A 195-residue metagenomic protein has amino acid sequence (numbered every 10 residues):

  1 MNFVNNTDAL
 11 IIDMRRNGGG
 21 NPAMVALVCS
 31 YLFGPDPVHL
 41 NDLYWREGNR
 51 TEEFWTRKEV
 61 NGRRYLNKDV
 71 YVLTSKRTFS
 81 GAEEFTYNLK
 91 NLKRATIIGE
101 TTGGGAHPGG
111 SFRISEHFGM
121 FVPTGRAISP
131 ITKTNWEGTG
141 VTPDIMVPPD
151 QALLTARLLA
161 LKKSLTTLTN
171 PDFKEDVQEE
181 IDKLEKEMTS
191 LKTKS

Functional and structural regions predicted by a protein language model:
M1-D8, R16, A23-L27, N49-T51 (+1 more regions): Intrinsically disordered, Ser/Thr/Pro/Gly-rich linkers and terminal tails that flank and connect PDZ domains
N2-N5, A26, S30, K68 (+4 more regions): Solvent-exposed, polar/charged alpha-helical surfaces in well-ordered, non-transmembrane soluble domains, broadly
F3-N6, G62-N67, K90, R113-E116 (+1 more regions): Extracellular/periplasmic catalytic domains that process cell-envelope and extracellular macromolecules
N6-L10, P35-V38, N67-V70, K93-T96: Loop/turn elements at helix/coil->beta-strand transitions in domains of secreted/extracellular proteins
L10, R77-F79, K93-G105: Short, well-structured beta-strand/strand-turn elements
I12, V70, L89, K133: Terminal peptide-recognition signature
G19-D69, L73, H107, T124-P130: Gly/Ser/Thr-rich loop/hinge elements
I98, G103-T134, P149, L153: BRCT (BRCA1 C-terminal) domain core and associated BRCT-interaction motifs
